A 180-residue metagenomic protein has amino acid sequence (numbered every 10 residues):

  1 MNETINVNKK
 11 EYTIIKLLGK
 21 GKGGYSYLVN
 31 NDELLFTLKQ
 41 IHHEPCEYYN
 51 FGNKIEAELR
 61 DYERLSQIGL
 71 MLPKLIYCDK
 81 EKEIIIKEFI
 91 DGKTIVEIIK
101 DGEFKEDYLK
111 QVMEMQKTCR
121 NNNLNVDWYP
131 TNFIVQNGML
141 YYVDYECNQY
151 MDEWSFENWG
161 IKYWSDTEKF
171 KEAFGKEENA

Functional and structural regions predicted by a protein language model:
M1-I14: A short, low-complexity linker immediately N-terminal to eukaryotic Hanks-type protein kinase catalytic domains
E11-E56: ATP-binding glycine-rich loop module of kinase domains
F36, M71, I85, Y141-D144: Protein kinase-like catalytic core scaffold
N50-I68: The N-lobe alphaC helix and its flanking beta3-alphaC-beta4 segment of protein kinase-like domains, centered on
L70-Y108: Conserved structural core of kinase catalytic domains
Y108, R120-N125, Q136-A180: C-lobe/activation-segment region of protein kinase-like
Q111-T118: Conserved hydrophobic core/spine positions of the Hanks-type protein kinase catalytic domain
W128-F133: Hydrophobic residue at the +6 position relative to the catalytic HRD Asp in the kinase catalytic loop
